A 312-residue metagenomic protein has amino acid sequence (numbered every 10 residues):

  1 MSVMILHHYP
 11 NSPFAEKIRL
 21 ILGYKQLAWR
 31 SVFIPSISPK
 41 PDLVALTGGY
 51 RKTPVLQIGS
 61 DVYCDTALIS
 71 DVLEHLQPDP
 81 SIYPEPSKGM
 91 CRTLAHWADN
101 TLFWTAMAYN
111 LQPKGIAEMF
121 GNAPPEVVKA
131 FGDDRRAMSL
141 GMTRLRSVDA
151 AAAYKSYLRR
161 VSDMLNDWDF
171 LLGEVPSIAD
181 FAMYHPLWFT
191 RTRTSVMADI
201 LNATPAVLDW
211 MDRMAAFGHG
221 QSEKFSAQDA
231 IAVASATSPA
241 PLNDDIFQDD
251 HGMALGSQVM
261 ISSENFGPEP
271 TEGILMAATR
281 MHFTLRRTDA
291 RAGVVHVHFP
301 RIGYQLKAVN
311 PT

Functional and structural regions predicted by a protein language model:
M1-A130, R144-L145, M253, S263 (+2 more regions): GST-like domain detector, emphasizing the conserved glutathione-binding G-site in the N-terminal thioredoxin-like
Y50, G267-P270: Residues that act as N-cap/strand-start positions at coil-to-secondary-structure junctions
A98-A216: GST-like fold's C-terminal all-alpha helical module
V175, P186, A227-A230, E264: Histidine- and/or cysteine-centered catalytic micro-motif in compact active-site loops
P176-I178, M253-G256: Short gly/pro-enriched beta-turn/loop segments at secondary-structure junctions
H219-L255: Mixed-charge, Lys/Arg-rich low-complexity intrinsically disordered regions
E269-A278: Short beta-strand-centered aromatic/proline hotspots
